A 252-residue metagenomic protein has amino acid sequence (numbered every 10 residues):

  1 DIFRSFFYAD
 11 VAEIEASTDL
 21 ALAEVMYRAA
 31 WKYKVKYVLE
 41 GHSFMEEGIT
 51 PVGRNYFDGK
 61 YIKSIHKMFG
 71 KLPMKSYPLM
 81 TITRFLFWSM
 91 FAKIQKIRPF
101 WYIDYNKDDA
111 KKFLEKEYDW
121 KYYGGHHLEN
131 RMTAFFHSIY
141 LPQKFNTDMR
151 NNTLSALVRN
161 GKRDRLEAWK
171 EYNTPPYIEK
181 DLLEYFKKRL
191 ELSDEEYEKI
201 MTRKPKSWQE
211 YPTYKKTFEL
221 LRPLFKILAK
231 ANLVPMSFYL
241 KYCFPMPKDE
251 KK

Functional and structural regions predicted by a protein language model:
D1-L220, F225-K252: Nucleotide-activated chemistry modules centered on ATP-dependent adenylation/adenylyltransferase
